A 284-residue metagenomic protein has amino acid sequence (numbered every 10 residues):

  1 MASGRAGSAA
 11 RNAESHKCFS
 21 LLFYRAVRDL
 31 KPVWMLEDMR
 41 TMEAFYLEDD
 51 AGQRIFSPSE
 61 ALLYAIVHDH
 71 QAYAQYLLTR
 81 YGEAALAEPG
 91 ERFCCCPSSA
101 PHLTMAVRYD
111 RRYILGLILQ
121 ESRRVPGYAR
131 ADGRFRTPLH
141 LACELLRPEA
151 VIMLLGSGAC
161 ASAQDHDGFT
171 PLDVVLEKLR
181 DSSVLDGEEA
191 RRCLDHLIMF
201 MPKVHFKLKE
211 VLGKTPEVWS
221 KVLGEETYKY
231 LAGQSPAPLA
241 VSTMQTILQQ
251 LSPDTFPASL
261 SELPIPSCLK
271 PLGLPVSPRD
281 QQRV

Functional and structural regions predicted by a protein language model:
M1-L77: N-terminal segments that cap or nucleate solenoid repeat domains
A2-C18, A26-R28, D167, V174-V284: Cullin-RING E3 adaptor/co-adaptor recruitment helices
E14-A26, D50-L63, A87-T104, Y128-P138 (+2 more regions): Ankyrin-repeat boundary/"N-cap" motif
R40-D49, Y76-P89, G116-P126, I152-C160 (+1 more regions): Ankyrin repeat domain, specifically the short helix-to-loop turn at the C-terminus of the second helix of each repeat
S122-L146, A258-C268: Eukaryotic modular interaction domains in large regulatory/scaffold proteins
